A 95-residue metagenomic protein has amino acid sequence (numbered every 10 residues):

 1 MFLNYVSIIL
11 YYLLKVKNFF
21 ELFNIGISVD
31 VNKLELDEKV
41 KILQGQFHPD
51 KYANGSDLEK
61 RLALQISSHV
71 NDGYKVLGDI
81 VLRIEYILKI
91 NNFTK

Functional and structural regions predicted by a protein language model:
S7-D50: N-terminal J-domain/J-like co-chaperone modules of DnaJ/Hsp40 proteins
N32-H48, R61-Y86: J-domain helical core
A53, Y86-I87: A generic "cationic amphipathic patch" detector
A53-R61: Short, surface-exposed loop/turn segments at secondary-structure junctions
L88-K95: Post-J-domain flank of DnaJ/Hsp40 co-chaperones
